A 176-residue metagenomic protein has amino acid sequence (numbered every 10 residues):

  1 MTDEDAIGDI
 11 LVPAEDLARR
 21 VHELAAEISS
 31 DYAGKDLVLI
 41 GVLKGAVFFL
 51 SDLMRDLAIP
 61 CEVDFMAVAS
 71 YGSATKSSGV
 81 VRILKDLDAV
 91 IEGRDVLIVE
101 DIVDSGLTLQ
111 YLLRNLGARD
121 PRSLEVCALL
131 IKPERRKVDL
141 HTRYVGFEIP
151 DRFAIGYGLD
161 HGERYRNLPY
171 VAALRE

Functional and structural regions predicted by a protein language model:
M1-E176: PRPP-associated nucleotide enzymes
